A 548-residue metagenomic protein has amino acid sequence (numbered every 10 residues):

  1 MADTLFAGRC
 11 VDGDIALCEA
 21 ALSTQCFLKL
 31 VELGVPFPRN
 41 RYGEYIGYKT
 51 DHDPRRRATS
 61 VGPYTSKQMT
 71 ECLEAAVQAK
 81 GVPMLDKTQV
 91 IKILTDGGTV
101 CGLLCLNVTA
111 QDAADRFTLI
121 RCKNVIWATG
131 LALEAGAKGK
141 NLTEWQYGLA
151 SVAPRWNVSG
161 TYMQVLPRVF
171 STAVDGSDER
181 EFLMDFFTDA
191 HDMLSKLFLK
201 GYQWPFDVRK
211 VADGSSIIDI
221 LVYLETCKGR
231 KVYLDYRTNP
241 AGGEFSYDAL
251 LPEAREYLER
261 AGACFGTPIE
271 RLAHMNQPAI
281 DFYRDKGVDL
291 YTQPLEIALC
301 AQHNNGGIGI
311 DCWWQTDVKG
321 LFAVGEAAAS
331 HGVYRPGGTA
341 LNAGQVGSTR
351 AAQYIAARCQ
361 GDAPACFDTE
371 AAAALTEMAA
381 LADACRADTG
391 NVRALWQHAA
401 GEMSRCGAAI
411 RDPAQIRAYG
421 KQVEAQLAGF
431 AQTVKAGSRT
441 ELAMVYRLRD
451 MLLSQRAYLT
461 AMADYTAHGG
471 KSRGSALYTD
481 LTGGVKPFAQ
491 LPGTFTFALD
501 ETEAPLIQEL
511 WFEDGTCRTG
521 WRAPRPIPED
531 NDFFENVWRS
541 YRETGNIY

Functional and structural regions predicted by a protein language model:
M1-F37, Q146-G176: N-terminal FAD cofactor-binding segment of flavoenzymes
V31-R116, R121-K123, A128, S151-F170 (+4 more regions): Conserved redox-cofactor binding core of oxidoreductases
P83-G130, T143-W145, C264, A273-W313: Conserved mixed alpha/beta core segments that line enzyme active sites in large multi-domain catalysts
N124, A128, W313-Y334: Short FAD-binding loop at a beta-strand-to-alpha-helix junction that anchors the flavin cofactor in diverse
L131-A135, S330-I355: A conserved FAD-binding loop/helix module that cradles the flavin
K138-D281, Y354: An anion/pyrophosphate-binding glycine-rich loop and adjacent beta-alpha core in soluble alpha-beta enzymes
Q360-E441: Long, amphipathic alpha-helical stalk/connector segments used for oligomerization, subunit docking, or mechanical
G429-Y548: C-terminal amphipathic alpha-helical interaction region
